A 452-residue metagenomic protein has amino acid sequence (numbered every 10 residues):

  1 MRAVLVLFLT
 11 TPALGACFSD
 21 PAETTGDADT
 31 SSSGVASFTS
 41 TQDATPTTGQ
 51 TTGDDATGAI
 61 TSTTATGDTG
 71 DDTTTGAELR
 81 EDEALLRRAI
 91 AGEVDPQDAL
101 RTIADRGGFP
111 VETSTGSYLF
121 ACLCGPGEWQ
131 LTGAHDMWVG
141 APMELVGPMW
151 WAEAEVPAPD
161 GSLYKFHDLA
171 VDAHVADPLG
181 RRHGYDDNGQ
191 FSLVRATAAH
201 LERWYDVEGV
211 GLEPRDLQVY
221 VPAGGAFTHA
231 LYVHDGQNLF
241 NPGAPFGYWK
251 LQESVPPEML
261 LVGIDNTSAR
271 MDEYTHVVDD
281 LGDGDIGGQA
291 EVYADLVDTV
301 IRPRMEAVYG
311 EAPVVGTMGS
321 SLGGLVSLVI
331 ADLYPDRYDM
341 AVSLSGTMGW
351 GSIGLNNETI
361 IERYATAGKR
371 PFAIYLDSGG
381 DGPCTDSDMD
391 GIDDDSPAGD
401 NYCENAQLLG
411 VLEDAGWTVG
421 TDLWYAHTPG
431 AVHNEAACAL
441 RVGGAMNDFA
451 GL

Functional and structural regions predicted by a protein language model:
L14-E78: Ser/Thr-rich, Pro/Gly/Ala-heavy low-complexity intrinsically disordered linkers and tails of secreted extracellular
V111-D160, L169-A199, V207: Aromatic-rich carbohydrate-binding modules that target alpha-glucans
G211-A223: A short loop-to-beta-strand scaffold at the N-terminal edge of the catalytic core in hydrolase folds
F227-Q237: Short beta-strand element of the alpha/beta-hydrolase
G282-A307: Alpha/beta-hydrolase active-site loop
Y309-S321: Alpha/beta-hydrolase fold nucleophile elbow
G324-P335: Short glycine-enriched nucleophile-adjacent loop and the immediately C-terminal alpha-helix near the catalytic center
G349-G430: The feature captures the conserved acid-bearing segment of alpha/beta-hydrolase catalytic domains
